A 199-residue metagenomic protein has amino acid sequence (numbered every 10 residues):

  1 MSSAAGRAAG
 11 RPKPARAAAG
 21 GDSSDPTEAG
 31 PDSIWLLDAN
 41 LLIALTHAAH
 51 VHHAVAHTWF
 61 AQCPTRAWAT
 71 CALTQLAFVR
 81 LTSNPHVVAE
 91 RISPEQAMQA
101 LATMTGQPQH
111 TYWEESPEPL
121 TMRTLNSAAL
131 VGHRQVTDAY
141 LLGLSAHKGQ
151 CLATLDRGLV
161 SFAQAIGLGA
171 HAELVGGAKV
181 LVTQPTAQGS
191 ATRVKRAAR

Functional and structural regions predicted by a protein language model:
M1-G30, P117-V131, L142-R199: Acidic, PIN/NYN-like endoribonuclease modules and their adjacent C-terminal/linker elements
M1-L36, N40-T70, T82-Q96, G167 (+2 more regions): Short, well-structured N-terminal submotif of metal-dependent ribonuclease cores
A48, A69-L76, M98-L130: Acidic catalytic patch
A56, T137-D138: Amphipathic coiled-coil/heptad-repeat helices and related helical stalk/stem segments that mediate oligomerization
A67, Q109-T111, A170-H171, K179: Conserved beta-strand segments of alpha/beta enzyme cores
C71, T137, L155: Replace "coordinates the UDP/GDP/TDP-sugar" with "coordinates nucleotide-activated sugar donors
